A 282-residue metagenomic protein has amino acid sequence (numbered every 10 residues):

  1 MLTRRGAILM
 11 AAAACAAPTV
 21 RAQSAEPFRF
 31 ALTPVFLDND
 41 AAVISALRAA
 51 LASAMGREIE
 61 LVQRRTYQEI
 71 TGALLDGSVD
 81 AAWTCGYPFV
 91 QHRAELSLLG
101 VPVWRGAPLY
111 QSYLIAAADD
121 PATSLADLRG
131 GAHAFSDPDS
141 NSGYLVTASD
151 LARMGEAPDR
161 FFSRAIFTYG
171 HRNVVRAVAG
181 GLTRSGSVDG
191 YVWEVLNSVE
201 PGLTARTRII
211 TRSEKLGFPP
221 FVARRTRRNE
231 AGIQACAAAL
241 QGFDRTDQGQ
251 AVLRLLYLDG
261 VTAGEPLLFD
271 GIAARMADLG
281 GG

Functional and structural regions predicted by a protein language model:
L2, G6-A22: N-terminal export signals
Q23-P121: Short, glycine-/small- and polar/acidic-enriched structural segments that line small-molecule recognition paths
A25, F30-A50, R64, Q111-V175 (+2 more regions): Bilobed "Venus flytrap"/periplasmic-binding protein-like clamshell domains and structurally analogous long
F28-T33, G106-A116, P201-L240, R254-R275: Periplasmic-binding protein-like
E58, F135-R153, A237-G281: Ligand-binding clefts/hinges and TM-proximal coupling segments of bilobed small-molecule sensing domains
Q68-A82, A126, H171-Y191: Short helices/loops that flank or line small-molecule/ion binding pockets
L75, Y87-A122, R129-G131, N141 (+6 more regions): Contiguous mixed-secondary-structure segments that line small-molecule binding/active-site clefts of soluble domains
W83-E95, A152-R153, A179, R184-T204: A ligand-binding cleft/hinge motif common to bilobed small-molecule-binding domains
